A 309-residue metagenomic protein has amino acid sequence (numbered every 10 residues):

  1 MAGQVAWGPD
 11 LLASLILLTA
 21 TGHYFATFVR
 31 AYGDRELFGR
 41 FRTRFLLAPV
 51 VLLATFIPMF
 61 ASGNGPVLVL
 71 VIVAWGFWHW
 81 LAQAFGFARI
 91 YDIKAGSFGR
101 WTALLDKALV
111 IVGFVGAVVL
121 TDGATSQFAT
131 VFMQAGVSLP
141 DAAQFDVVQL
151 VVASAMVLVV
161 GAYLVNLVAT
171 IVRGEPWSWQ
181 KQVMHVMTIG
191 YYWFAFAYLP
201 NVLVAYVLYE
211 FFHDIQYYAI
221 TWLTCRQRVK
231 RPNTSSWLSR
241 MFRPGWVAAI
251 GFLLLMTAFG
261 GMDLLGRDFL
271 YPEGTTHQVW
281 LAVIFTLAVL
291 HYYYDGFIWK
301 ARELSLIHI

Functional and structural regions predicted by a protein language model:
A2-D10: Short, hydrophobic transmembrane alpha-helix segments
L11-A31, W80-A84: Central hydrophobic cores of alpha-helical transmembrane segments in multi-pass inner-membrane proteins across all
A31-R35, G86-R100, L203, L223-S236 (+1 more regions): A cytosolic-side transmembrane-helix exit/cap motif
Y32-T43, D92-T102, V168-Q180, S235-L238: Membrane-interface helix-boundary motifs at transmembrane edges
E36-R40, P58-V147: Membrane-interface helix-loop-helix junctions at boundaries between adjacent transmembrane segments
I72-W78, Q83-F85, L105-S126, Q149-V165 (+5 more regions): Alpha-helical transmembrane segments of multi-pass integral membrane proteins
Y198-A205, M262-A282: Extracellular/periplasmic helix-loop-helix junctions in multi-pass membrane proteins
I307-I309: Conserved small/polar residues in nucleotide/adenosyl-binding loops
